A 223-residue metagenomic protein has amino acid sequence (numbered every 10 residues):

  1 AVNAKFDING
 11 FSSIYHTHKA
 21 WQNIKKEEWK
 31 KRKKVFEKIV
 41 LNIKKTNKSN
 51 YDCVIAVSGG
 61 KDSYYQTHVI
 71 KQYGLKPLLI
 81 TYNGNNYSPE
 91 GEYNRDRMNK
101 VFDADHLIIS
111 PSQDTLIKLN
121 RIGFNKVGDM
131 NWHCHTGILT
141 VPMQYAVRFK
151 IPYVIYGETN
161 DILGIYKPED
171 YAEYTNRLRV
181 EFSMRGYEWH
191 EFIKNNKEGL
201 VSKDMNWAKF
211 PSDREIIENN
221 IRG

Functional and structural regions predicted by a protein language model:
A1-C53, V69-G223: Nucleotide-activated chemistry modules centered on ATP-dependent adenylation/adenylyltransferase
C53-D62: Short, glycine-rich nucleotide/cofactor-binding loops
Y65-Q66: Hydrophobic positions on the alpha1 helix immediately C-terminal to the Walker A/P-loop
